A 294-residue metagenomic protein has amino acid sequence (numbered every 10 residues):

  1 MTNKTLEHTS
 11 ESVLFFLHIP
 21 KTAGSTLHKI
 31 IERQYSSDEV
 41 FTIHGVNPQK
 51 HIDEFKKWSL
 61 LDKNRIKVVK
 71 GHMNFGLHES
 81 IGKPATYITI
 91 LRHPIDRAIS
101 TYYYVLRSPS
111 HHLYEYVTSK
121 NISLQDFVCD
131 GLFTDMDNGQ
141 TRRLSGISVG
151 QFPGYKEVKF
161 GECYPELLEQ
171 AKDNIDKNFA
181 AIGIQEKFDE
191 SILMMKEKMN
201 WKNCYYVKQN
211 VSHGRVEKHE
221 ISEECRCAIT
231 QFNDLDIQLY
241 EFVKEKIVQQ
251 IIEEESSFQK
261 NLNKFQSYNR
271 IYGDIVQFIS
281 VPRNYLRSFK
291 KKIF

Functional and structural regions predicted by a protein language model:
M1-R65, T101, L106-H111, R283-F294: PAPS-dependent sulfotransferase catalytic core
H8-T9, L17-P20, G24, D62 (+3 more regions): Aromatic-acidic/polar surface patches that form glycan- and anion
T9, A171-K177, R215-E223: Short glycine/proline-rich turn/loop motifs
H18, I30, V40-F41, Q185 (+3 more regions): Marks the mature luminal ectodomains of secretory-pathway proteins
A23, H93, M195, D236 (+1 more regions): A residue-level signal for conserved active-site and pocket-lining positions in enzyme catalytic cores
F41, P48-I90, D96-V207: PAPS-dependent sulfotransferase catalytic domain
D53-E54, K70-F75, C204-I275: PAPS-dependent sulfotransferase catalytic core
L193-K196, D274-P282: NTP-dependent small-molecule kinase module
